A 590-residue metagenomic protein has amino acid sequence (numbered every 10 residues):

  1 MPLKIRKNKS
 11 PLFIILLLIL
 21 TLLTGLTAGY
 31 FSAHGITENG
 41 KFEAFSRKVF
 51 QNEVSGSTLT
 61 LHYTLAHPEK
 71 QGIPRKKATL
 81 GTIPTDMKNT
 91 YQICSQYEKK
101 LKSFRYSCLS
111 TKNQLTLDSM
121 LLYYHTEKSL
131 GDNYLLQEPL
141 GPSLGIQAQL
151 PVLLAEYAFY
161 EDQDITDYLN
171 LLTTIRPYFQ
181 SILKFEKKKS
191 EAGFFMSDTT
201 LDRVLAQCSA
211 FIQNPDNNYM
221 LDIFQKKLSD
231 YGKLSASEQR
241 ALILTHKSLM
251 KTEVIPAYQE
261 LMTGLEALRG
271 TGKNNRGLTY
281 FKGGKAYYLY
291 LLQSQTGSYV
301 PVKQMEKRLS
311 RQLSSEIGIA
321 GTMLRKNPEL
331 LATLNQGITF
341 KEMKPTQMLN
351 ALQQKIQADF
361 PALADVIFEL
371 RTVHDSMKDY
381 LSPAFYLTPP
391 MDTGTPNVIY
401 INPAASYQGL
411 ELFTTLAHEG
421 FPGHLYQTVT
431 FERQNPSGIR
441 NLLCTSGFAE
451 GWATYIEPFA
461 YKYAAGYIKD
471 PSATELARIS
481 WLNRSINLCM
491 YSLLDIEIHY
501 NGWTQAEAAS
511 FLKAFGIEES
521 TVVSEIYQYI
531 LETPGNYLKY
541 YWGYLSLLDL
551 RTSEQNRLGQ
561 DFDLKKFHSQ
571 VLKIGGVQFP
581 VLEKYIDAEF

Functional and structural regions predicted by a protein language model:
M1-K4: Short, Lys/Arg-rich, polar N-terminal cytosolic tail immediately upstream of the first transmembrane signal-anchor
K7-F590: N-terminal maturation segment of proteins
